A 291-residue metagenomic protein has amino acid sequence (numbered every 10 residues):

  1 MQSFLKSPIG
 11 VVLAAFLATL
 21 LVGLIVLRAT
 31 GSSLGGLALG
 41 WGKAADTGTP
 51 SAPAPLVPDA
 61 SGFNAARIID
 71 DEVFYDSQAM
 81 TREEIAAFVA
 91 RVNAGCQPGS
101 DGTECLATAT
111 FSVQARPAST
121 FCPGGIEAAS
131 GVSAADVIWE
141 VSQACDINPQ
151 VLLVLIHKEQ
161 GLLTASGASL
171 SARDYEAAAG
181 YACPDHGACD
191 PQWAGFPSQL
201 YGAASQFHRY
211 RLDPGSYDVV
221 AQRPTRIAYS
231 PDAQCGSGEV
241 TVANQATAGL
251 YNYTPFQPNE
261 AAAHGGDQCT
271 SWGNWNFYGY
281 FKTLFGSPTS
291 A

Functional and structural regions predicted by a protein language model:
Q2-T19, G23-V92, A182-A291: Non-catalytic cell-wall polysaccharide-engagement segments
D59-A60, S133, G167: Residue-level detector of functional hotspots within protein domains
V73-Q160: Export/targeting segments at the very N-terminus of extracytoplasmic proteins
Q78, E127-A135, A144-P149, S171-D174 (+2 more regions): Solvent-exposed, acidic/flexible segments
T103, R173, A221-Q222: Residue-level signal for alpha-helical context at structural boundaries
C122-G125, L162-A194: Substrate-binding clefts and substrate-entry loops adjacent to catalytic sites of polymer-processing enzymes acting on
Q150-L153, T164-S169, S216: Short, solvent-exposed secondary-structure capping/transition elements
H157-T164, H208-L212: Hydrophobic/aromatic-lined pockets within catalytic cores
